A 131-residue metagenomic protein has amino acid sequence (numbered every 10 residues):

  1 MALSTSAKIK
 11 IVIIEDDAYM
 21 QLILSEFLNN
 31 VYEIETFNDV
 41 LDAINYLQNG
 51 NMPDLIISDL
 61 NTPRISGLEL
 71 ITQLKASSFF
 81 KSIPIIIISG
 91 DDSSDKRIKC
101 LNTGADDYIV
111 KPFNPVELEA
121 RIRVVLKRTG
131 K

Functional and structural regions predicted by a protein language model:
D17-T36, D42: Two-component/phosphorelay signaling modules centered on CheY-like receiver
Q21, T62-P63, T72, S93 (+1 more regions): The feature encodes the CheY-like receiver
T36-L55: Acidic, metal-coordinating helix/loop segments flanking the phosphotransfer/catalytic sites of two-component signaling
D59, S89: Active-site residues of response regulator receiver
F113-R123: C-terminal output helix
R123-K131: The C-terminal output helix
